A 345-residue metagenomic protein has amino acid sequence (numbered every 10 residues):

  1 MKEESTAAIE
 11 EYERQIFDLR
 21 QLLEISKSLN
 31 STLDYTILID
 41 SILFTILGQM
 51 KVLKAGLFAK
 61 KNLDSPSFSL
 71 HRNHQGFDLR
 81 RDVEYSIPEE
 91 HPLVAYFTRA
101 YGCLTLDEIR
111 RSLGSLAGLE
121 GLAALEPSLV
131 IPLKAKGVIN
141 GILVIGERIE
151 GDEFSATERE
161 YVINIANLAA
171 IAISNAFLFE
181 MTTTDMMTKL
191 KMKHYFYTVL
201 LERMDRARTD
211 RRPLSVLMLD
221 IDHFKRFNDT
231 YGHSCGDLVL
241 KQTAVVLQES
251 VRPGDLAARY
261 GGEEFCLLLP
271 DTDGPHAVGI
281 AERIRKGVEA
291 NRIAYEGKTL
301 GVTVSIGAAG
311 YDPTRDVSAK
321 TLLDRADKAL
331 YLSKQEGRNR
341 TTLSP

Functional and structural regions predicted by a protein language model:
M1-S31, T36-I37, T188: Signal-transmission linkers at sensory-effector interfaces
F44, G56-E89: GAF sensory/regulatory domain recognition with acknowledged cross-activation on helical regulatory dimers
D78-L104, I109-R110: Acidic/proline- and glycine-rich, intrinsically disordered low-complexity segments that serve as regulatory linkers
C103-P127: Signal-transducing coupling segments at domain and membrane junctions
E126-K134: A short, aliphatic-rich beta-strand micro-motif
H194-M204, R208-S215, K225-R252, A258-G262 (+4 more regions): Conserved long alpha-helical elements within nucleotide-processing catalytic cores of c-di-GMP signaling and class III
V278, Y311-S344: Catalytic-core segments of nucleotide cyclases and related cyclic-nucleotide turnover enzymes
K286-V304, K334: Catalytic core regions of nucleotide second-messenger enzymes
